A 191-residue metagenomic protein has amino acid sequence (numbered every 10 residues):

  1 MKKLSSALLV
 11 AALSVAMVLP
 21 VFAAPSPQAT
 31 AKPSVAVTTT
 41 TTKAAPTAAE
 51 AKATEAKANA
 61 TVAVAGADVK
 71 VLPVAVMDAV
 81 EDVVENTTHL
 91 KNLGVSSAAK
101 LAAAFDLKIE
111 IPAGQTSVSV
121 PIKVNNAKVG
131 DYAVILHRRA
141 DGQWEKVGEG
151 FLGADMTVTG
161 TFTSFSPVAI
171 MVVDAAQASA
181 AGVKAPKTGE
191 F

Functional and structural regions predicted by a protein language model:
M1-A11: Positively charged n-region of N-terminal signal peptides that target proteins for export
S6, V15-A31, V183-F191: Sec-dependent signal peptide cleavage junction
A23-V64: Low-complexity, acidic Ser/Thr/Pro-rich repeat tracts that form intrinsically disordered stalk/linker regions of very
S26-A29, L90-V134, R139: Proteolytic processing hotspots in large secreted/extracellular or virion-associated proteins and select intracellular
E50-A113: Self-processing/autoproteolytic domain segments and adjacent N-terminal interaction modules in large, modular
L107, K146-A154: Solvent-exposed serine/threonine-rich low-complexity stretches and specific carbohydrate-binding patches
Y132-Q143, P167-M171: Short beta-strand segments and strand-loop junctions that repeat across beta-rich extracellular domains
T159-G182: C-terminal beta-strand-rich structural cap/linker in extracellular carbohydrate-active enzymes
